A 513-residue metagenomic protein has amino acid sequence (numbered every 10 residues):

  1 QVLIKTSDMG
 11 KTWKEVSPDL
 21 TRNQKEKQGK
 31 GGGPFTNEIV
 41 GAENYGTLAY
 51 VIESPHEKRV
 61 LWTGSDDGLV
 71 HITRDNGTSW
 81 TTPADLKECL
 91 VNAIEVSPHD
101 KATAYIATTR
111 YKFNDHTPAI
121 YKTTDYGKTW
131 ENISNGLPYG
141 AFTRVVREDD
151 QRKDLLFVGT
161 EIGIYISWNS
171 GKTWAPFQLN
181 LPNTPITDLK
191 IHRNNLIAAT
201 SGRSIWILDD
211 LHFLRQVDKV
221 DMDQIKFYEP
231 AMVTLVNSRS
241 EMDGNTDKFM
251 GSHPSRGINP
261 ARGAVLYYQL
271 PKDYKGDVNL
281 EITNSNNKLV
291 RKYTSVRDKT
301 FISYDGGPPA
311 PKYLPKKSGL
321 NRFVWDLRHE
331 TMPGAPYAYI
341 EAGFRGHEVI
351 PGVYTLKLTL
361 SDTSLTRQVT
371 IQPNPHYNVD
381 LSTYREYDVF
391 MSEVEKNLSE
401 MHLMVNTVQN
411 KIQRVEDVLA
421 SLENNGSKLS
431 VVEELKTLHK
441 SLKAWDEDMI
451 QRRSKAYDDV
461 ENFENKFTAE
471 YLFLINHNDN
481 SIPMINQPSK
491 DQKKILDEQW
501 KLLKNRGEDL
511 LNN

Functional and structural regions predicted by a protein language model:
Q1-P254, A261-A264, T294-D298, G307: Beta-propeller blade termini and top-face loops
Y139, L289-R345: Glycine-centered tight-turn motifs at strand-turn-strand junctions
T173-A175, N287-Y293, S364: Surface-exposed loop/edge segments in extracytoplasmic proteins
F213-E241, Q368-H402: Low-complexity, Pro/Ser/Thr- and charge-rich linker/hinge segments at domain boundaries
E241-N279, T283, L320-V324, E395: Contiguous beta-strand segments within globular domains
L280, I350-L360: Short, aromatic- and glycine-rich surface loops/edge beta-strands on solvent-exposed regions
E330-A335, T359-R367: Short acidic/polar inter-strand loop motif in beta-rich domains
V369, L403-N513: Mature extracytoplasmic or organellar-lumen-exposed domains after removal of signal/transit peptides
